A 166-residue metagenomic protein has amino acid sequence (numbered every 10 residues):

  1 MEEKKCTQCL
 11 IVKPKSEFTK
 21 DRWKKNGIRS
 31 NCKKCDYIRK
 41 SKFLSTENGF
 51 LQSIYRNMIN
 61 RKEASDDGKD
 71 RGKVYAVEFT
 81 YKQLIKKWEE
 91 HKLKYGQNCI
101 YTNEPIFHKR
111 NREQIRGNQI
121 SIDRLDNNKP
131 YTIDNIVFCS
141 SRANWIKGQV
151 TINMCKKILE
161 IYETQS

Functional and structural regions predicted by a protein language model:
M1-I100, E104, H108, T132 (+2 more regions): Contiguous alpha-helical segments
N57, V137-F138: Surface-exposed beta-strand-to-loop junctions that form interaction patches on eukaryotic regulatory domains
Q97-E104, N111-N128, F138-S141: Histidine-centered catalytic micro-motifs used for acid/base chemistry in nuclease and nucleotide-processing active
E113, S140-S141, T151-I152, I158-I161: Alpha-helix boundary/interfacial micro-motifs
